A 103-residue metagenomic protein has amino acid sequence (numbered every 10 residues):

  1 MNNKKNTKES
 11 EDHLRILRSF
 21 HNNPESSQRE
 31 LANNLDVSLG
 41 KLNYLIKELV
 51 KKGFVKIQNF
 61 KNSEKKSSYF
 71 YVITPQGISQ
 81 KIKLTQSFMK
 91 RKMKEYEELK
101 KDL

Functional and structural regions predicted by a protein language model:
N3-H13, S27, Q58-I82: Short, cationic-aromatic polyanion-contact patches
L14-R18: Pre-recognition alpha-helix immediately N-terminal to the DNA-recognition helix within helix-turn-helix or winged-helix
R29, G40: Key DNA-contact positions within bacterial/archaeal DNA-binding proteins
N33, V50-K51: Alpha-helical residues within the helix-turn-helix
S79-L103: Amphipathic alpha-helical dimerization/coiled-coil segments that flank or bridge DNA-binding/regulatory modules
